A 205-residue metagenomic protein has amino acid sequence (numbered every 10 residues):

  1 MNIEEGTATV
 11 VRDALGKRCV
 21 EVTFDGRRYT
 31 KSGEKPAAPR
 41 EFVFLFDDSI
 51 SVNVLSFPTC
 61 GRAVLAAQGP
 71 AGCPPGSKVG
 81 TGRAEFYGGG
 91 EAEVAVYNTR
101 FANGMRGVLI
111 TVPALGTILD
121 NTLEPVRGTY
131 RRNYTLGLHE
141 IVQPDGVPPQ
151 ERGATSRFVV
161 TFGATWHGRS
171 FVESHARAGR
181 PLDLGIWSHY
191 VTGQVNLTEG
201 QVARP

Functional and structural regions predicted by a protein language model:
M1-P205: Ser/Thr/Pro/Gly-rich, low-complexity intrinsically disordered stalk/linker tracts of secreted and surface-exposed
